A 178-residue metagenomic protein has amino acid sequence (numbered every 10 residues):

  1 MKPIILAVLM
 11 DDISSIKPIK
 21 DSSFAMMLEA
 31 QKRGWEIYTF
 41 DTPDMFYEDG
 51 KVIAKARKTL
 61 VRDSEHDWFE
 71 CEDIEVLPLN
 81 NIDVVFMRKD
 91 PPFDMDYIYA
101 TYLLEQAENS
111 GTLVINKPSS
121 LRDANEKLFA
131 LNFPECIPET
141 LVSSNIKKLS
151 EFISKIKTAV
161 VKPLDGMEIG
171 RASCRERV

Functional and structural regions predicted by a protein language model:
I4-K32, I37-R175: Active-site nucleotide/adenylate-binding loops and adjacent lid/helix of ATP-dependent enzymes
